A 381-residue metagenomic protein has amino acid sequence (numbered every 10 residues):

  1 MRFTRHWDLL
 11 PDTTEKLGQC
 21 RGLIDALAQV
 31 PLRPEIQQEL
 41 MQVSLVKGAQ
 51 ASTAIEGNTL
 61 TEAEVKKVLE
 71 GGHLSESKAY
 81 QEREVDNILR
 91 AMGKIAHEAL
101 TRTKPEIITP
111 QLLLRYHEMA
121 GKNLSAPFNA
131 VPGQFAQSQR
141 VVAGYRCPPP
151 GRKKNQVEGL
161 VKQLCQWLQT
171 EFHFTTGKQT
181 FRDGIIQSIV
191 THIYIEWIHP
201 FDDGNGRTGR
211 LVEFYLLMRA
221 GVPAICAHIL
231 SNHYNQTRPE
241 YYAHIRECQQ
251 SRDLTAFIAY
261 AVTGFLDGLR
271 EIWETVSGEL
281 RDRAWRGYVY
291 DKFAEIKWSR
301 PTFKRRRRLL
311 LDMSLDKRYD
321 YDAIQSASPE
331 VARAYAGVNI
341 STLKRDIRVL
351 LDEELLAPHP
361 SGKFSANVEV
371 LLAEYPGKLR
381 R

Functional and structural regions predicted by a protein language model:
M1-R381: FIC/Doc superfamily catalytic core
